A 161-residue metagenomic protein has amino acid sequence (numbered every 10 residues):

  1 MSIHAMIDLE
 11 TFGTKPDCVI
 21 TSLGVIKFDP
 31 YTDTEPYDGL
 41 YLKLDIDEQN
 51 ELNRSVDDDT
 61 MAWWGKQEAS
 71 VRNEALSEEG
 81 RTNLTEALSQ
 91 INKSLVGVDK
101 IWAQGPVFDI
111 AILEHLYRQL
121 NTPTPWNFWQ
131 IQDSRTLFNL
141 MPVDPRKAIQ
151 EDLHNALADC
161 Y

Functional and structural regions predicted by a protein language model:
S2-A5, E10-A103: Conserved non-catalytic scaffold segment of RNase H-like nuclease domains
E10-F12, I26, G105-P106, A111 (+2 more regions): Anionic group-transfer/hydrolysis microenvironments
P16-C18, Y117, M141: Short, function-defining helix-loop hinge/capping sites that tune catalysis or transport
V56-D59, M141-A148: Short, surface-exposed amphipathic charged segments that create phosphate/polyanion-binding patches used for binding
N92-L95, V107-W129: Substrate-recognition/cap helix-loop segment adjacent to the acidic, metal-dependent catalytic center of Asp-based
G97-V107, A111-I112, D144-Y161: Acidic, Mg2+-coordinating catalytic module of metal-dependent nucleases/exonucleases that use a two-metal-ion mechanism
P125-P145: Short, flexible loop segments at boundaries between secondary-structure elements
